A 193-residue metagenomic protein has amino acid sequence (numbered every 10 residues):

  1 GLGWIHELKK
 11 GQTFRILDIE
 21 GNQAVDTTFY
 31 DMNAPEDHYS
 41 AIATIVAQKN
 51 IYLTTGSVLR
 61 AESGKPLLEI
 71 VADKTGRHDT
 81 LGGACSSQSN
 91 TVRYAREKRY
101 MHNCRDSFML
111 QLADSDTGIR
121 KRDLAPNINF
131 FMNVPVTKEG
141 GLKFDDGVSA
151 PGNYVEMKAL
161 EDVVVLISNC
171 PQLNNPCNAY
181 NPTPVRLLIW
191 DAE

Functional and structural regions predicted by a protein language model:
G1-E193: Acidic, Ser/Thr/Pro
